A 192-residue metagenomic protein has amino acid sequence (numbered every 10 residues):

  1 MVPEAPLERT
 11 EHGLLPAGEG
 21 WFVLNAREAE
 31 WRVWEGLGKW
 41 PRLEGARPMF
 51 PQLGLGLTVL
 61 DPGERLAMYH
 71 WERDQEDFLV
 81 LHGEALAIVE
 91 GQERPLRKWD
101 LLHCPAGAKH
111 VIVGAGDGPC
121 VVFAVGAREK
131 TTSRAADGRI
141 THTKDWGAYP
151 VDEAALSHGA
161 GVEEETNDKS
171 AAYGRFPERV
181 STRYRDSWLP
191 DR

Functional and structural regions predicted by a protein language model:
M1-Q52, V151, L156-R192: A short, N-terminal "cap"/entry segment at the start of jelly-roll beta-barrel domains of the cupin/DSBH fold
W34-L43, G56-E72, A106: Conserved short histidine dyad/triad with adjacent acidic residue
Q52, L57-P62, H70-I88, A127: Short, conserved beta-strand element in jelly-roll/cupin
G63-R65, A85, Q92, A108-K109: Short beta-turn/strand-loop junction motif enriched in small, turn-promoting residues
D77, G91-G107: Short acidic-glycine-tyrosine-enriched beta hairpin
L86, K98, A106-S133: Ligand-binding loop in jelly-roll beta-barrel domains
K130-D145: A short beta-to-alpha transition loop/helix N-cap that caps and shapes the active-site region
